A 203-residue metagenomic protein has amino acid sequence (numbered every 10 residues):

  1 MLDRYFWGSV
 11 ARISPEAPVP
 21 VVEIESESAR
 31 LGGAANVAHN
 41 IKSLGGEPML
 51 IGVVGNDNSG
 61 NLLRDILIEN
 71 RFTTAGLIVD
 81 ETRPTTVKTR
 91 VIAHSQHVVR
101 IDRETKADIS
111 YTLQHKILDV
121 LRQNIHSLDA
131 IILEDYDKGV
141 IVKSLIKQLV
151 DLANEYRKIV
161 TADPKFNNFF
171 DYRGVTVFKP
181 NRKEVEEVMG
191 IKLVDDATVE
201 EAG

Functional and structural regions predicted by a protein language model:
M1-M49: Glycine-rich phosphate/adenosyl-contacting loop at the front of the ribokinase-like
G52-N56, V79-D80, H94, D163-K165: Cofactor-binding loop segments of dinucleotide-utilizing enzymes, especially the Rossmann-like FAD- and NAD(P)+-binding
V54-N70: A glycine-rich beta-to-alpha transition motif near the start of alpha/beta enzyme domains, typified by
I66-T82: A glycine-rich helix N-cap at a beta->alpha junction
L77-R83, R90-I125: Conserved phosphate-binding/catalytic loop of the ribokinase/pfkB sugar-kinase fold
I125-V140: Short acidic, glycine-rich surface-loop motifs adjacent to enzyme active sites
K143-G203: Conserved phosphate/ATP/ADP-binding segment of small-molecule kinases
